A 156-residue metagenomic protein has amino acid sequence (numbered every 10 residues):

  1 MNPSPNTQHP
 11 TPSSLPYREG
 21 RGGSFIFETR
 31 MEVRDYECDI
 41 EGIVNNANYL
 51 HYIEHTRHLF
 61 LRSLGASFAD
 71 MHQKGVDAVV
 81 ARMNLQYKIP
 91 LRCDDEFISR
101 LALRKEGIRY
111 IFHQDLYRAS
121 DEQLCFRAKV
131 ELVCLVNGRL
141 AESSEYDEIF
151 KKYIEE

Functional and structural regions predicted by a protein language model:
N2-P3, Y17, E28-T29, R92-C93 (+1 more regions): HotDog/MaoC-like acyl-thioester-processing domains
N2-P3, Y17, G22-F60: Catalytic strand-loop segment that frames the active site of acyl-thioester-processing enzymes
S4-T11: Arg/Gly-rich low-complexity intrinsically disordered repeat tracts
G23, K74, D121: Short, glycine- and charge-enriched coil/turn segments that flank and shape catalytic ligand pockets
E37, N84, E131: Short aromatic/hydrophobic contact patches that present stacked aromatics for nucleic-acid/ligand binding
N46, A69, E142: Short, electropositive, low-hydrophobicity segments enriched in small/polar residues
F60-Y110, R127: Hydrophobic beta-strand-centered segment that forms part of the acyl-chain substrate-binding groove
